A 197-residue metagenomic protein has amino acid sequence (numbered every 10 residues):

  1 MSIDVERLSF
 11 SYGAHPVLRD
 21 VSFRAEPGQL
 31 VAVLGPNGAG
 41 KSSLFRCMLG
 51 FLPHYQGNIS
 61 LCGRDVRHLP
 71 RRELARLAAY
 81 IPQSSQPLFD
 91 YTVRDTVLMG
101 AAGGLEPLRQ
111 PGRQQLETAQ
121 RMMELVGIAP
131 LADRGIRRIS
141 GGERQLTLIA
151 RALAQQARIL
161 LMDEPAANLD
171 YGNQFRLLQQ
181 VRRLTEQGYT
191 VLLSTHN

Functional and structural regions predicted by a protein language model:
L34-P36: The feature captures the beta-strand-to-loop junction immediately N-terminal to the Walker
L49: Helix-to-loop junction immediately C-terminal to a conserved catalytic motif
G57-D65, L74: Conserved ABC transporter NBD signature motif
L98, R113-L131, Q156: Conserved ABC ATPase "signature" region
G135-I139, E143: Conserved ABC ATPase signature
L160-E164: Catalytic Walker B motif of ABC-type/P-loop ATPase nucleotide-binding domains
